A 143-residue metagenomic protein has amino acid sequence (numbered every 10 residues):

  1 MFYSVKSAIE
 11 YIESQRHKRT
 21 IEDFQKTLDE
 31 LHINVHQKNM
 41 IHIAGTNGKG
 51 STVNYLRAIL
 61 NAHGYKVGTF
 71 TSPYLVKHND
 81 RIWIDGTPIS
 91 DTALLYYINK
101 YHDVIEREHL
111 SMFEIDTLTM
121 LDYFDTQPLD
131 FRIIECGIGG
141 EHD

Functional and structural regions predicted by a protein language model:
M1-G45, T52-N54, A58-Y65, F70 (+1 more regions): Short functional linear segments
L28-H36, A62-D143: ATP-dependent carboxylate-amine ligase catalytic core
G45-G48, E135: Conserved phosphate-binding and hydrolysis motifs of nucleotide-dependent enzymes
G50-V53, D130: Internal amphipathic alpha-helical segments of the cytochrome P450 catalytic fold
